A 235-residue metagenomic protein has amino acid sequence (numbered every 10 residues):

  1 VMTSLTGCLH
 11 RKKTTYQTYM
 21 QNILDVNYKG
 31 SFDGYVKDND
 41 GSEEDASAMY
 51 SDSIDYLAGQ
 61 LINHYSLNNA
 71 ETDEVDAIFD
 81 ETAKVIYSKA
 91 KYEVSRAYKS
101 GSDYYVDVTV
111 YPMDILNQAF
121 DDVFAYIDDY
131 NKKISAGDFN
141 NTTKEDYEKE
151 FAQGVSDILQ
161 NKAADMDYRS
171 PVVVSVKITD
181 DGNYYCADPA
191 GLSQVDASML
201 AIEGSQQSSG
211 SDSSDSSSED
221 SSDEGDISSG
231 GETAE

Functional and structural regions predicted by a protein language model:
S4-G7: C-terminal motif of bacterial Sec signal peptides marking the signal peptidase cleavage site
L9-E235: Mature, Sec-exported extracytoplasmic domains of Gram-positive
